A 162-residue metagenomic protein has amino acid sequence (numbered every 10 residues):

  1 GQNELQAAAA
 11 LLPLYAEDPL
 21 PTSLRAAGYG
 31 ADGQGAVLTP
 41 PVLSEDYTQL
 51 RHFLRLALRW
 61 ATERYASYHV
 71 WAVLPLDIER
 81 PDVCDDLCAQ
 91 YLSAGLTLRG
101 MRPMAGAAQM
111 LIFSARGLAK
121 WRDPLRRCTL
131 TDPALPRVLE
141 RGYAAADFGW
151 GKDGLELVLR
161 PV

Functional and structural regions predicted by a protein language model:
E4-E45, P103-G106: Conserved acyl-donor/pantetheine-binding loop and adjacent beta-alpha core of acyl/acetyltransferases and related
L5, T97-L98, P103, A145: Residue-level detector of beta-propeller blades
Q34-L38, T62-D82: Conserved GNAT acetyl-CoA-binding A-motif
L43-E63, D86: Conserved acetyl-CoA-binding loop-helix of GNAT-fold acetyltransferases
E63, L76-M101: Conserved active-site alpha-helix within GNAT-family acetyltransferase domains
A66-V70, T97, A144: Short acidic/polar active-site loop segments enriched in Thr and Asp
M104-L125, L155-V162: C-terminal "cap" of GNAT-fold acetyltransferases
L130-V162: Non-catalytic interaction/regulatory modules that flank or connect domains
